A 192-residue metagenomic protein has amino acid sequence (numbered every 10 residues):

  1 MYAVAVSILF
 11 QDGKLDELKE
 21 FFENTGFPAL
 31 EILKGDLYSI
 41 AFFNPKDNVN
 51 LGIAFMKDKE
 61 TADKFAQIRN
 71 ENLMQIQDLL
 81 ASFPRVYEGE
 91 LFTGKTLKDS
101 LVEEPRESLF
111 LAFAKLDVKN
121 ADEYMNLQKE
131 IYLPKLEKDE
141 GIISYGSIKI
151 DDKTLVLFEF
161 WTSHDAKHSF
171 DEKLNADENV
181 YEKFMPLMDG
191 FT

Functional and structural regions predicted by a protein language model:
M1-L51, F55-T192: Short S/T/G/P-rich N-terminal loop/turn motif that feeds into the first structured element of a domain
